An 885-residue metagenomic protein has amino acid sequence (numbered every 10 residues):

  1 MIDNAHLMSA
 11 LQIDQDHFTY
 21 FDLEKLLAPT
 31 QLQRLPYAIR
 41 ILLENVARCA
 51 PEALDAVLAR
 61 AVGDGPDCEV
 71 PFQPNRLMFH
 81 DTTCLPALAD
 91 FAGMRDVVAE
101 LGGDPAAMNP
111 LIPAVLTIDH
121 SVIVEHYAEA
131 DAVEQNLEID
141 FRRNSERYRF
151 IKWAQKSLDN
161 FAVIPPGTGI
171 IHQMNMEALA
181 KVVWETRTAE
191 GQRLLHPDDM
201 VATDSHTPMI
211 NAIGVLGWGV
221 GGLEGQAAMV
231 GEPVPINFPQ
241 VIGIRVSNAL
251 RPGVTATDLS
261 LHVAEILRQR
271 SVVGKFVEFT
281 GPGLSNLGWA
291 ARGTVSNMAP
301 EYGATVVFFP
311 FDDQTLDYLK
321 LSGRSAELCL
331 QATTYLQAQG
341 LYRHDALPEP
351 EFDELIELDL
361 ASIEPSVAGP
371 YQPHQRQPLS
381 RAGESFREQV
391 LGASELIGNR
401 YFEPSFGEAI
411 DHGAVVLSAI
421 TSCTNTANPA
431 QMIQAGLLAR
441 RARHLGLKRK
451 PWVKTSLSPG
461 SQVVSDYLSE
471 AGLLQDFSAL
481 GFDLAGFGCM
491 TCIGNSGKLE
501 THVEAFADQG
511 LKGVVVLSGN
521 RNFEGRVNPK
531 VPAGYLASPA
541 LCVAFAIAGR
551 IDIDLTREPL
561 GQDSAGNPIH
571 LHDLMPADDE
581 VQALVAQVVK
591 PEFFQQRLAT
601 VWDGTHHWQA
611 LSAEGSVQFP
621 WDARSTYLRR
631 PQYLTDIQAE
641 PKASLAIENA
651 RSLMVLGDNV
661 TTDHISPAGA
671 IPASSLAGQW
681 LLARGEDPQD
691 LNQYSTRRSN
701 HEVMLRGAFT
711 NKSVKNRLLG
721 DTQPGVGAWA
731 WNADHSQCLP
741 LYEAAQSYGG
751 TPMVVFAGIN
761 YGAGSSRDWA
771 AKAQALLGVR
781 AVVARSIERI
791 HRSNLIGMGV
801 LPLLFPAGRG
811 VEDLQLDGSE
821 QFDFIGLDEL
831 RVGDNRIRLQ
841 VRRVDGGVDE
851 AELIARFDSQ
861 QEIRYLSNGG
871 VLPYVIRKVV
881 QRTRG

Functional and structural regions predicted by a protein language model:
M1-Q73, V115, G615-S616, Y627 (+1 more regions): Acidic/polar, glycine-rich intrinsically disordered N-terminal extensions of enzymes
A50-A249, A256-L261, P365-A368, R376 (+9 more regions): Long, structured ligand/cofactor-binding scaffold of large enzymes
Q73, R95-E146, F279, L284-E395 (+5 more regions): Terminal amphipathic helices with adjacent charged low-complexity linkers/tails
G191-T333, Y342-R343, I433, A439-P451 (+3 more regions): Mobile "lid/hinge" segments at catalytic clefts and subdomain interfaces of large enzymes
F276, T280-L287, N520, Y742 (+1 more regions): Extracellular/luminal Protease-associated
R449-T491, N495-G497, M704, S765 (+4 more regions): Extended C-terminal subregions enriched in glycine
D563-P576, R792-Y865: Acidic, glycine-rich flexible loop/linker segments
S616-D690: Segments forming glycine/polar-rich beta-alpha architectures that bind adenosine-containing cofactors
